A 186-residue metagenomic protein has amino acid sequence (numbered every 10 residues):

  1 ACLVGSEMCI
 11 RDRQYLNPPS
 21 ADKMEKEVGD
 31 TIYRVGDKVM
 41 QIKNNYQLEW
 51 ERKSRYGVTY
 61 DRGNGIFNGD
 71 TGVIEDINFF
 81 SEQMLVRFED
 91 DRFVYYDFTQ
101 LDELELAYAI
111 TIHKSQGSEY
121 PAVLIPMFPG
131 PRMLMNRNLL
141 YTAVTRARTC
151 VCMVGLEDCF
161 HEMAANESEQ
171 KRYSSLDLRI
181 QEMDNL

Functional and structural regions predicted by a protein language model:
A1-I10: Single conserved hydrophobic/aromatic residue that forms the stacking wall/gate of nucleotide- or nucleobase-binding
R13, N17, D37-M40, N44-N45 (+1 more regions): Amphipathic, well-packed alpha-helical segments that form the structural scaffold of globular domains
Y15-E25, R52-Y56, L101-L106: Short, structured beta-strand/loop micro-motifs enriched in basic residues and often containing a Trp
S20-G29, M153-D158: A generic structural motif
E27-Y33, G63-N64: Short, surface-exposed secondary-structure edge patches
V28, I42-N44, H113, F128-P129: A structural micro-motif recognizing beta-strand termini and the immediately following turn/loop segments
T31-V58: Short coil-to-beta transition motif at edge beta-strands of beta-rich domains
Y56, Y60-N64, N68-L186: C-terminal accessory regions
